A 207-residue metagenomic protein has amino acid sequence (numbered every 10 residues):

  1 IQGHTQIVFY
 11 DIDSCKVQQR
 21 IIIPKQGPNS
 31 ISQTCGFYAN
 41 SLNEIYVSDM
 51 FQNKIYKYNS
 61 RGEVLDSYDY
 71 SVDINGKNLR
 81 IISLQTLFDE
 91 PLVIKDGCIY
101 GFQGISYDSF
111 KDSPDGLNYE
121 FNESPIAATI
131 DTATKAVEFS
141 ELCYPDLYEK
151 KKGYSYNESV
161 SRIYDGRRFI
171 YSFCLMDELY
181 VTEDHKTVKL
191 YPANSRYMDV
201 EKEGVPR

Functional and structural regions predicted by a protein language model:
I1-G3, N43-M50, G97-D108, R162-C174 (+1 more regions): Short beta-strand elements that form the blades of beta-propeller/WD-repeat-like and other beta-sheet-rich scaffold
I7-Y10, G62, G116-A133: Beta-propeller blade signature
I12-S14, N59-E63, D131-K135, E183-K186: Short loop/turn segments that connect beta-strands within beta-propeller blades
K16-Y46, M50, S71-I82: Blade-loop segments of beta-propeller domains
V17-P24, L65-N78, V137-P145, V188-G204: Beta-propeller fold detector
Q26-S32, I74-L87, Y148-S155, D199-V205: Short glycine-/Asp-/Thr-/Trp-enriched loop segments that recur within the blades of beta-propeller repeat domains
G36-N40, F88-D96, N157-D165, R207: Structural signature of eukaryotic scaffold interfaces centered on beta-propeller domains
F102-N122: Short, conserved, GDST-rich strand-edge loop motifs in beta-rich repeat architectures
